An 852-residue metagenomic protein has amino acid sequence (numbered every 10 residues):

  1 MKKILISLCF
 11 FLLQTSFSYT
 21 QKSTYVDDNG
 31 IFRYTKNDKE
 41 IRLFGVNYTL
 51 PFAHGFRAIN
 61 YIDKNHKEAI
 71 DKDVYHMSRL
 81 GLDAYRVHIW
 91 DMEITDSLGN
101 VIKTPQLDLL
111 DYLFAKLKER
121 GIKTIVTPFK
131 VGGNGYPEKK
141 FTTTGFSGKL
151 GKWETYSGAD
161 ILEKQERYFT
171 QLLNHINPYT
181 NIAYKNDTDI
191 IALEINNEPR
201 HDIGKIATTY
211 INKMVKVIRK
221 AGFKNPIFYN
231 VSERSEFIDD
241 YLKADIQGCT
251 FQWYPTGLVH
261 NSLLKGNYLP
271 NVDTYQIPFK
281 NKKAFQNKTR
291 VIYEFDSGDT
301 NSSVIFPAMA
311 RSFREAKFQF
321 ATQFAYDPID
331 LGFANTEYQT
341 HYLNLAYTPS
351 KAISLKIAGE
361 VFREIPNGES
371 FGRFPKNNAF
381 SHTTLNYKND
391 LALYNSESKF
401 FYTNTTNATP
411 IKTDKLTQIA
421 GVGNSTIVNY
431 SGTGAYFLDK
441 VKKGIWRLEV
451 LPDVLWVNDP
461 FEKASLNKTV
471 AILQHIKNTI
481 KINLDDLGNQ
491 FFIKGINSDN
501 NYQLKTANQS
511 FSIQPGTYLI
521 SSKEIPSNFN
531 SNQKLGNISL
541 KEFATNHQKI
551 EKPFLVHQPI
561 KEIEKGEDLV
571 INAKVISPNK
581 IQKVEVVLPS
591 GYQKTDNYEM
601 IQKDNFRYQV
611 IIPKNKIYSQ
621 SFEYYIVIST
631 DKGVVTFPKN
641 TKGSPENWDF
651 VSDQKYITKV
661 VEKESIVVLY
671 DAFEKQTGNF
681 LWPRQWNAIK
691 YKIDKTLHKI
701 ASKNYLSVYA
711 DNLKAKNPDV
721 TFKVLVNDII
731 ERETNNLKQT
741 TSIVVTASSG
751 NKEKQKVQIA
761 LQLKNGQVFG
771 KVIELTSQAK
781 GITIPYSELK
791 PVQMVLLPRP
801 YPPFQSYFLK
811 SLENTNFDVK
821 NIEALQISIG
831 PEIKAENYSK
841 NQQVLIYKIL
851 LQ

Functional and structural regions predicted by a protein language model:
I4-L13: Sec-dependent N-terminal signal peptides
S23-I246: Active-site mouth of glycoside hydrolases
E236-D299: Glycoside hydrolase catalytic-domain groove-lining segments
S303-N344, S350-F374: Substrate-binding cleft of secreted/luminal carbohydrate-active enzymes
E397-V556: Extended non-globular C-terminal regions
D453-V454, S577-I581, N751-K754: Short proline/glycine-enriched turn/loop motifs at strand-loop junctions of beta-rich domains
F529-W686: Glycan-association/targeting regions that enable binding to alpha-glucans and other polysaccharides
S652-Q852: Beta-rich carbohydrate-recognition modules and glycan-binding surfaces
